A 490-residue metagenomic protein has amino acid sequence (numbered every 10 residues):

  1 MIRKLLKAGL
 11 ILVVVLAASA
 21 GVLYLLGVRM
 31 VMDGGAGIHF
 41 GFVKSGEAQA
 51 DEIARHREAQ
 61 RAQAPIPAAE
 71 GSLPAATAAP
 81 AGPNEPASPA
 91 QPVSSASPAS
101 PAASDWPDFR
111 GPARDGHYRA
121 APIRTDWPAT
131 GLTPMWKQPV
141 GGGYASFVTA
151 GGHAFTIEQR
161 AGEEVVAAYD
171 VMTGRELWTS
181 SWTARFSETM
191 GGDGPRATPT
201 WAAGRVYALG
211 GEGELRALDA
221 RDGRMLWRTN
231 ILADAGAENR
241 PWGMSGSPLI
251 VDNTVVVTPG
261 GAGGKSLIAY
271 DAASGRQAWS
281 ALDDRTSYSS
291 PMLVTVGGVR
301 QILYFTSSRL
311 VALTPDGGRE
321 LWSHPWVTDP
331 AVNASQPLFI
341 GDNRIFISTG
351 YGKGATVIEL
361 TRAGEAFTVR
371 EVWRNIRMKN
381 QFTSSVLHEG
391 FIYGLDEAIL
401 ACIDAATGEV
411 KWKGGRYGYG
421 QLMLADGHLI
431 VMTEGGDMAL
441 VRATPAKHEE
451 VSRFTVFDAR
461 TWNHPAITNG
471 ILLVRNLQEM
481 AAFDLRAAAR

Functional and structural regions predicted by a protein language model:
M1-L16: N-terminal Sec-pathway targeting helices
K7, L23-P139, V165-A167, T173-E188 (+8 more regions): Aromatic (tryptophan-biased) beta-strands that constitute blades/sheets of beta-rich domains
G111-R114, Q159-A161, G211, G260-A262 (+7 more regions): Short loop/turn segments immediately following the C-termini of beta-strands
M135-V148, T179-T200, R228-I250, G260-K265 (+6 more regions): Extracytoplasmic beta-rich repeat domains
G151-G152, A203-G204, D252-N253, G298-R300 (+4 more regions): Short coil/turn segments that connect the beta-strands within blades of beta-propeller domains
D170-T173, D219-D222, D271-S274, T314-G317 (+4 more regions): Short loop/turn segments that connect beta-strands within beta-propeller blades
K353-A355, G436, R460-R490: Blade-level signature of beta-propeller repeat domains, shared across WD40, Kelch, NHL, RCC1 and BNR/Asp-box propellers
K353-A355, I376-A443: Loop/turn-rich, solvent-exposed surfaces of beta-rich toroidal or solenoidal domains
